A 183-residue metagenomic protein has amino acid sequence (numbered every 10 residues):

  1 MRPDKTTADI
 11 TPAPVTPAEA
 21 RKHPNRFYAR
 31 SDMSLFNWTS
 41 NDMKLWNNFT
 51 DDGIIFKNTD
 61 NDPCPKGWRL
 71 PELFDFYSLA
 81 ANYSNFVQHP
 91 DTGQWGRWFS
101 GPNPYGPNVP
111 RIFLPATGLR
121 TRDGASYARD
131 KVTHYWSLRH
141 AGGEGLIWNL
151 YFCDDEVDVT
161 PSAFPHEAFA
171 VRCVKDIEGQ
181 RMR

Functional and structural regions predicted by a protein language model:
M1-D42: Low-complexity, Gly/Ser/Thr/Pro- and Asn/Asp-enriched, turn/coil-prone segments that serve as flexible N-terminal
N25, R30-R183: C-terminal, surface-exposed recognition/capping segments
